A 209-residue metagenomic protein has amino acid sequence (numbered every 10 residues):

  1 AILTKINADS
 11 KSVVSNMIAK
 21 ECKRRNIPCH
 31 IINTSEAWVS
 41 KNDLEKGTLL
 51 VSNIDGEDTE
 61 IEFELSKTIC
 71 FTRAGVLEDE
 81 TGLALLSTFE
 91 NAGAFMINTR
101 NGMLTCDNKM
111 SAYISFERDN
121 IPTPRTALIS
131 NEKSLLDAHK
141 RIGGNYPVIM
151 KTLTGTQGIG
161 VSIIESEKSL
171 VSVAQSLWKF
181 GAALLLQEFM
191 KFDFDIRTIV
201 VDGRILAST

Functional and structural regions predicted by a protein language model:
L3-K5, V201: Short hydrophobic segments within beta-strands
I6-R125: Conserved N-proximal alpha/beta basic substrate-recognition cap immediately N-terminal to, or forming the N-lobe
M96-I97, P124, I149, L185-Q187 (+1 more regions): Structural detector of well-ordered beta-strand residues that form the stable sheet scaffold of enzyme domains
N98, L128, V200-V201: Generic beta-strand structural signal
N101-M103, S130-L135, L153-Q157, E167-S169 (+1 more regions): Short acidic/polar capping segments at secondary-structure boundaries
F116-E117, I142-I159, G181-D193: ATP-grasp fold ATP-binding core
P122-N145: Rossmann-like NAD(P)H-binding beta-loop-alpha module
I159-T209: Phosphate-binding site of ATP-dependent enzymes
